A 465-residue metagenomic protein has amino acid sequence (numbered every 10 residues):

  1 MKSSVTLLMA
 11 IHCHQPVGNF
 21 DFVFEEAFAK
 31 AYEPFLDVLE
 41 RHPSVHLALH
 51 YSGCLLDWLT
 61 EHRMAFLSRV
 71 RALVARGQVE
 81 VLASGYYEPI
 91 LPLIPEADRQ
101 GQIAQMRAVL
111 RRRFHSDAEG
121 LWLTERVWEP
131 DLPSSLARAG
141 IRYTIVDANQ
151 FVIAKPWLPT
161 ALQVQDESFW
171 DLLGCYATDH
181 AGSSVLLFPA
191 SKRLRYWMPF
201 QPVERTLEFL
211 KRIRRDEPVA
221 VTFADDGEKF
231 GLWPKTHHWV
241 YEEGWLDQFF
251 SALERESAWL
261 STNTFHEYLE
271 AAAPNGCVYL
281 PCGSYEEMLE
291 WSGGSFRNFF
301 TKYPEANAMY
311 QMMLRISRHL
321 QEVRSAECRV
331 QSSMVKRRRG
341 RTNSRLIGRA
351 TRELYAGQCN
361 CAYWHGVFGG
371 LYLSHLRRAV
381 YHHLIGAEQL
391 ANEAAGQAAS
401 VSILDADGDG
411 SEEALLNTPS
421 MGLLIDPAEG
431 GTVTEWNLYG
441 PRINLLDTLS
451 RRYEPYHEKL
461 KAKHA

Functional and structural regions predicted by a protein language model:
K2-E33, E40-H42, V164-V185, P189-R193 (+7 more regions): Active-site and substrate-binding clefts of carbohydrate-active enzymes
V5-E96, G101-Q105, E119-L123, R142-A148 (+4 more regions): Short, well-structured secondary-structure segments
A31-V38, R69, Q102-L110, W128 (+5 more regions): Alpha-helical packing segments of well-folded alpha/beta enzyme cores
Y86, I90, N149-K155, L187-Q201 (+1 more regions): Positively charged, amphipathic and often flexible ligand-engagement surfaces
D98-E125, H180, K211-F223: CE4/NodB-like, metal-dependent polysaccharide N-deacetylase domain that modifies extracellular/periplasmic N-acetylated
A104-L162, K229-F249: Catalytic domains of cell-wall/extracellular-matrix polysaccharide-remodeling enzymes, centered on de-N-acetylation
A326-S333: Short polybasic linear motifs
Y453-A465: An extended acidic
